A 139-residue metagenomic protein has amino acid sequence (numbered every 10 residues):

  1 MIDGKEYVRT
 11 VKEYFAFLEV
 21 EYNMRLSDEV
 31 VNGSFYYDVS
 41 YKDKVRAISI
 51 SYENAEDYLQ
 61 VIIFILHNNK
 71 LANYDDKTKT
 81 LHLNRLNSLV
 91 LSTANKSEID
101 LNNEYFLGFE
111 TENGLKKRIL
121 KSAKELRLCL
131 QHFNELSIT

Functional and structural regions predicted by a protein language model:
M1-Y14, L26-T139: Intrinsically disordered, low-complexity regulatory regions enriched in serine/threonine/proline and acidic residues
